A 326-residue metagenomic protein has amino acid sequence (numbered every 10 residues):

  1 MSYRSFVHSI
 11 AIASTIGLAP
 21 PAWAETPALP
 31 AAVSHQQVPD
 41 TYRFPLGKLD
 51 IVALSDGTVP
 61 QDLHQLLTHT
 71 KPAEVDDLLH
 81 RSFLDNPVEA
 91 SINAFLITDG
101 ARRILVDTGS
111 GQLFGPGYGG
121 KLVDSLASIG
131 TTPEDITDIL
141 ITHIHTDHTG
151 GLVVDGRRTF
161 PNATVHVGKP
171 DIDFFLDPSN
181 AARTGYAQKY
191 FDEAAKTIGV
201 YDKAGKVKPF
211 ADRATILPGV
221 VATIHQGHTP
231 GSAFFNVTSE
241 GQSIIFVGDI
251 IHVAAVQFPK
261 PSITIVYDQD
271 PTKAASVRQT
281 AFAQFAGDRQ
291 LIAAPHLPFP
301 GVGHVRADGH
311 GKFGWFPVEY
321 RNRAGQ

Functional and structural regions predicted by a protein language model:
H8-L18: Bacterial N-terminal signal peptides
A19-A127, D135-D138, G241-G248, F316-V318: Metallo-beta-lactamase
E25-P27, A127-T131, D135, T164 (+3 more regions): Metallo-beta-lactamase
K48, I97, D107, I136 (+7 more regions): Divalent metal-coordination and catalytic microenvironments
D56-G57, T108-G111, I144, P170-D171 (+3 more regions): Active-site metal-binding loops of divalent metal-dependent hydrolases
G100, P116-H166: Active-site metal-binding motif and surrounding structural segment of the metallo-beta-lactamase
G120, E240-Q326: Cap/insert and terminal regions of metallo-dependent hydrolase folds
I139-T149, H225-S232, A293-P300: Histidine-centered catalytic micro-motifs
